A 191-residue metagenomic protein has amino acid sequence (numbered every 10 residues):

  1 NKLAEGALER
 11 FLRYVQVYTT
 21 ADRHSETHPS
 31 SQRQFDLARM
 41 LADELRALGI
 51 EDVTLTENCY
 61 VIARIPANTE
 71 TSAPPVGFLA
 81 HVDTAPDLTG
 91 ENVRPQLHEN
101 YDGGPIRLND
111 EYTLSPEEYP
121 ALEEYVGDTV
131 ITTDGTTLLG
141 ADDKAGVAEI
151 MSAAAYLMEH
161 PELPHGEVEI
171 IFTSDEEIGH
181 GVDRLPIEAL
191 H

Functional and structural regions predicted by a protein language model:
K2-V130: Acidic/His- and Gly-rich active-site-bordering loop/insert found across diverse amide/peptide-bond hydrolases
E123-H191: Acidic/histidine-rich catalytic neighborhood of metal-dependent amide-processing enzymes
